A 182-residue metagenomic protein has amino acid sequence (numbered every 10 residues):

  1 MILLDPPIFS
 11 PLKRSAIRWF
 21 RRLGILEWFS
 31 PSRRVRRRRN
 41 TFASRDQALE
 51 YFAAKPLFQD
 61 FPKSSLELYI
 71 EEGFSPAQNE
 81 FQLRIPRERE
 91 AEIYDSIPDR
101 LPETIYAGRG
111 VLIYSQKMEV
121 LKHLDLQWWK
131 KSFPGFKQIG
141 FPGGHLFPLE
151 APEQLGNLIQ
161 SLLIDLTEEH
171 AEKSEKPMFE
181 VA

Functional and structural regions predicted by a protein language model:
I2-N40: Flexible "cap/lid" loop of the alpha/beta hydrolase fold
F9, V120, L146: Active-site loop signature of alpha/beta-hydrolase-fold enzymes
L12-I17, L124-D125, P152: Short aromatic-enriched loop/helix-cap "lid" or pocket-rim segments at secondary-structure transitions that line
V35, R39-V111: Alpha/beta-hydrolase
T104-G143: Conserved loop-alpha-helix segment in the C-terminal half of the alpha/beta-hydrolase fold that carries the catalytic
F141-G156: Catalytic histidine-centered segment of alpha/beta-hydrolase-like enzymes
L158-E169: C-terminal alpha-helix
E168-A182: Short, low-complexity, charge-dense intrinsically disordered segments
